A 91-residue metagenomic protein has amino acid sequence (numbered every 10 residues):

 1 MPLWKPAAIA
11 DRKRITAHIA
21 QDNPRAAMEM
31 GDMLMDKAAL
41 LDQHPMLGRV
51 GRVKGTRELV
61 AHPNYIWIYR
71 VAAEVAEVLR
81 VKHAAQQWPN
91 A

Functional and structural regions predicted by a protein language model:
M1-T56, A91: Basic, Lys/Arg-enriched alpha-helical interface segments
T56, N64-I66: Short hydrophobic/aromatic beta-strand or adjacent loop that forms the aromatic wall/cage of a ligand/substrate-binding
I66, R70-A91: Enriched for short, Lys/Arg-rich terminal
